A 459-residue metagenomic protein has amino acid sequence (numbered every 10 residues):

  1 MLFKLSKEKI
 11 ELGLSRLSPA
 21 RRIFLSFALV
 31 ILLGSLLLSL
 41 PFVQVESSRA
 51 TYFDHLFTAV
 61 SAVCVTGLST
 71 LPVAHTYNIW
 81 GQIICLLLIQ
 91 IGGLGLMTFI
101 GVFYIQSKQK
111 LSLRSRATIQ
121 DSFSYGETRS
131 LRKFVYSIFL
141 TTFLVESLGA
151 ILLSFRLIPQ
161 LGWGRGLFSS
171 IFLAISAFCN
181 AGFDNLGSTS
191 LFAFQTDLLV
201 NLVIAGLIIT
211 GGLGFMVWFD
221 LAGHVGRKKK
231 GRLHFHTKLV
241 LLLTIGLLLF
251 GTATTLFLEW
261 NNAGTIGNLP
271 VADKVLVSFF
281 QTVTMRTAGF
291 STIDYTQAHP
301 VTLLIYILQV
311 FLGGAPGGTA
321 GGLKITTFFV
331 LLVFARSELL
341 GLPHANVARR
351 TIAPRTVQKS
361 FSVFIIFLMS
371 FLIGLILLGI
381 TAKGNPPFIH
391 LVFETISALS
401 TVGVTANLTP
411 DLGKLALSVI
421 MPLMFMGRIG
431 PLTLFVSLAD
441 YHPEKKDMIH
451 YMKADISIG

Functional and structural regions predicted by a protein language model:
M1-G459: Membrane-proximal intracellular helices of multi-pass ion channels
